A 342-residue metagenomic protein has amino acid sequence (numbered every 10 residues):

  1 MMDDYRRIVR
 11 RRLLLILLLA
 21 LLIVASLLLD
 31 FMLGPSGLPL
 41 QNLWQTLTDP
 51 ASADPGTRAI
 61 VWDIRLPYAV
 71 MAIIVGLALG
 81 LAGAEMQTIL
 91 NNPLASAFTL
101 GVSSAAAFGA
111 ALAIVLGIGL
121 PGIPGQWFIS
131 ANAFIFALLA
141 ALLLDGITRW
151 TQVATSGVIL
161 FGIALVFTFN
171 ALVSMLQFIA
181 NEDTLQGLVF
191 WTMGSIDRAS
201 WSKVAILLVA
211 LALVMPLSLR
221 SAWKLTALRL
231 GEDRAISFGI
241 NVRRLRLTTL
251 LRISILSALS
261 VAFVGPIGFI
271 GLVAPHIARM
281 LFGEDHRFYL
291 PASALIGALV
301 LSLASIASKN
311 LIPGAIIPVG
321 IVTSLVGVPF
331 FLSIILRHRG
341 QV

Functional and structural regions predicted by a protein language model:
M1-V342: Alpha-helical transmembrane segments in inner-membrane proteins
